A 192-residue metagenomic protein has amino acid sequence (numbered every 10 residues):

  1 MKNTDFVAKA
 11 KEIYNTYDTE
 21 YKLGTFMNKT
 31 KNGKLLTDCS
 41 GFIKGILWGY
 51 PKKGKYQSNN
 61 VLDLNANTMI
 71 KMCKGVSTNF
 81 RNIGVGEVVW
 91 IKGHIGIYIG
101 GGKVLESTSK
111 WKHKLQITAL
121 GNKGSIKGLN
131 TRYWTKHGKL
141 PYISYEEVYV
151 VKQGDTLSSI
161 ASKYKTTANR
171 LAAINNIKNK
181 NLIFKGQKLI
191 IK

Functional and structural regions predicted by a protein language model:
M1-E20, K123-V150, F184-K192: Intrinsically disordered, low-complexity, Pro/Ser/Thr/Asn/Gly/Ala-rich spacer/linker segments adjacent to signal
M1-Q57, K92-H94, L105-S107, I143-E146 (+3 more regions): N-terminal capping segments
K2-V7, K44, K52-N122: ...with weaker cross-activation on analogous glycine-rich loops/strands in unrelated enzymes
N79-N82, V150, L182: Residue-level "contact hotspot" at macromolecular interaction interfaces
V85-E87, G154, G186: Loop/turn positions that initiate beta-strands
W111, D155, K178: Residue-level detector of flexible, active-site-proximal loop/helix-junction positions within diverse enzyme catalytic
S159-S162, T166-K192: Extracellular LysM carbohydrate-binding repeats and other cell-envelope/extracellular binding modules
